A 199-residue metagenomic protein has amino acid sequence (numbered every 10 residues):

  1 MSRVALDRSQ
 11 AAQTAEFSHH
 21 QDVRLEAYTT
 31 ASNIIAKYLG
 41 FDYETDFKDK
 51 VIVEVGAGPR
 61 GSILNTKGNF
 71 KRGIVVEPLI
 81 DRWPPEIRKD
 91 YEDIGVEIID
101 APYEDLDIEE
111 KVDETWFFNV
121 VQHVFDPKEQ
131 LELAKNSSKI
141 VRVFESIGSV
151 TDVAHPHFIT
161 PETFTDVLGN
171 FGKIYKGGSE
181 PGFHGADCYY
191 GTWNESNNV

Functional and structural regions predicted by a protein language model:
M1-D46: Class I SAM-dependent methyltransferase Rossmann-like catalytic core, especially the SAM/SAH-binding loop
F47-G58: Conserved class I S-adenosyl-L-methionine
A57-D105: Class I SAM-dependent methyltransferase SAM/SAH-binding core
W116: A conserved beta-strand element that flanks and buttresses the S-adenosyl-L-methionine
H123-A134: A short, conserved alpha-helix within the catalytic core of class I
S138-G148: Conserved beta-strand signature within the Rossmann-like core of class I S-adenosyl-L-methionine
P156-G178: Short alpha-helix
G178-V199: Core SAM-dependent methyltransferase catalytic element
